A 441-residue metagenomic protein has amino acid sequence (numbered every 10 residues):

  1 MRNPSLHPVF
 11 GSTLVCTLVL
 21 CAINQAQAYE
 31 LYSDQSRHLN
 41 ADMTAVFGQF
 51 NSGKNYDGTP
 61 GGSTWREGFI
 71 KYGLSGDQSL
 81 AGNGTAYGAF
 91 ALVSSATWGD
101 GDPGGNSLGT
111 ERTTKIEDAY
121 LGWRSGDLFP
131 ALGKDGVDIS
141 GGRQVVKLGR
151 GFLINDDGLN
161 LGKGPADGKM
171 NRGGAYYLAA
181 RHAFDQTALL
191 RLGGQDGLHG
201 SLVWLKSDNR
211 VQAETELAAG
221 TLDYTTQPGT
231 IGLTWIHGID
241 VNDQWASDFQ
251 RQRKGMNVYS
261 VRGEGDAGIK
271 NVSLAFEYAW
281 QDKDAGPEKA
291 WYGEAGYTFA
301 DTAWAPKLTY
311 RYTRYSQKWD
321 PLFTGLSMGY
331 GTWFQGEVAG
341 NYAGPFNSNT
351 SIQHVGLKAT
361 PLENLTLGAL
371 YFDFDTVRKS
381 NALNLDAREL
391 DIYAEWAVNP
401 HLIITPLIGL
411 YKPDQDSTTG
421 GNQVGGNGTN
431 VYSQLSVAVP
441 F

Functional and structural regions predicted by a protein language model:
R2-A28: Gram-negative bacterial Sec-dependent N-terminal signal peptides
L18-L20, Q25-G142, V146, A188-Q195 (+7 more regions): Beta-barrel outer-membrane channel/assembly domains of diderm bacteria
N51-P60, G99-N106, G151-G158, S207 (+8 more regions): Outer-membrane beta-barrel translocator domains and adjoining extracellular loop/strand segments of Gram-negative
E67-K71, I116-D118, D185-T187, A213-T221 (+9 more regions): Transmembrane beta-barrel architecture of outer membranes
G68-G73, D77-N209, E214-T226, T230-L233 (+2 more regions): Outer membrane beta-barrel
R172-A175, H199-D208, I231-I239, V272-D282 (+3 more regions): Transmembrane beta-strand segments that form the barrel wall of outer-membrane beta-barrel proteins
A179, Q186-L205, Q252, V258 (+4 more regions): Outer-membrane beta-barrel transmembrane strands
A246-F249, E277-A279, G286-G368, T419-G421: Extracellular/periplasmic loop regions
